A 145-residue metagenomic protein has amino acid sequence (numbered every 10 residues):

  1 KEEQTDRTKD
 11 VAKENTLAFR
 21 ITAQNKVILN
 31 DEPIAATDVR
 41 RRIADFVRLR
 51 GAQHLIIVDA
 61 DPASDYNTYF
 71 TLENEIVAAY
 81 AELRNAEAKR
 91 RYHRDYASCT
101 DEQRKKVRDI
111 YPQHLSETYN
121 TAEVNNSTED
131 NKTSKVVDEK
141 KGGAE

Functional and structural regions predicted by a protein language model:
K1-E145: Long, low-hydrophobicity, acidic/polar, solvent-exposed interaction domains
